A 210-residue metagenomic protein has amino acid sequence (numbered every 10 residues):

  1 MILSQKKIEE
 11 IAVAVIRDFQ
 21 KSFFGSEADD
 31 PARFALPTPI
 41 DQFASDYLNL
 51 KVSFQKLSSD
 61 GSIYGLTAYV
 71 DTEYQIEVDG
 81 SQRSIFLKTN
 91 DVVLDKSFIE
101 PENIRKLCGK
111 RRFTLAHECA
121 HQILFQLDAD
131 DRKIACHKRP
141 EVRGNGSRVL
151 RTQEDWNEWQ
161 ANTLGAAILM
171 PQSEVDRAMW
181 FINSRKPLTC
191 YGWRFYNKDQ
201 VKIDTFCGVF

Functional and structural regions predicted by a protein language model:
M1-F210: Active-site hotspot residues in diverse enzymes, especially metal/ion-binding acidic/histidine motifs
